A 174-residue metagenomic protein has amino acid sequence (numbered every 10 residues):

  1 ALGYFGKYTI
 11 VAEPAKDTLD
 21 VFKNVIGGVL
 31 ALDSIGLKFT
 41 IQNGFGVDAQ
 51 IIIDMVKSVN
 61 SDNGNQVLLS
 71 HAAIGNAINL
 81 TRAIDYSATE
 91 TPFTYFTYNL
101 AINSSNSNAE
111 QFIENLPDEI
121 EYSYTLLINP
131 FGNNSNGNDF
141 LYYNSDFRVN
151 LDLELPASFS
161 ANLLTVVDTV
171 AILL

Functional and structural regions predicted by a protein language model:
A1-L174: Extracellular/secretory-pathway and virion-surface proteins
